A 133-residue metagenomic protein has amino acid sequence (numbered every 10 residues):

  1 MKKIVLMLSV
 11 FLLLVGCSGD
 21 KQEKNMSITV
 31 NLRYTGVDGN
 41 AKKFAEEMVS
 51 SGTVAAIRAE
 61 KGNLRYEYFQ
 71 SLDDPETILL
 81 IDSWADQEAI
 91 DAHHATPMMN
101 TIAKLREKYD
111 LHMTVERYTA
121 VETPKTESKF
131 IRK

Functional and structural regions predicted by a protein language model:
I4-L14: Sec-dependent N-terminal signal peptides
C17-I78, S83-P97, L111-K133: Short S/T/G/P-rich N-terminal loop/turn motif that feeds into the first structured element of a domain
M99-R106: Outer-membrane beta-barrel domain signature
